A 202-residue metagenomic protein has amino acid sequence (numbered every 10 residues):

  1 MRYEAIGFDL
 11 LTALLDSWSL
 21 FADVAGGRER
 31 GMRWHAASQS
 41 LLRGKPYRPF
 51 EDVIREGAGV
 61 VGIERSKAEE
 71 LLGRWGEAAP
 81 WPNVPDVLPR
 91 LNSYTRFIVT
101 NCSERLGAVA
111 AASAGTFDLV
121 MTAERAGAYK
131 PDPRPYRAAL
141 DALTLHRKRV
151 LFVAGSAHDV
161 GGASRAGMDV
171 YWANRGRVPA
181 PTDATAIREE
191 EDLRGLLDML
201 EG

Functional and structural regions predicted by a protein language model:
M1-I6, P85, P89, F97-G202: Asp-based, Mg2+/Mn2+-dependent phosphohydrolase catalytic module
R2-P82, S103, G107: N-terminal helical cap/lid subdomain that shapes the substrate entry/recognition surface in HAD-like hydrolases
V24-G27, P49, E64, N92 (+3 more regions): Serine/threonine-rich low-complexity intrinsically disordered regions
G26-E29, G62-K67, L91-T95, A114-T116 (+1 more regions): Short glycine/proline-enriched coil/turn segments at helix->beta-strand junctions
H35, G76, P89-N92, E201: Alpha-helix boundary recognition
